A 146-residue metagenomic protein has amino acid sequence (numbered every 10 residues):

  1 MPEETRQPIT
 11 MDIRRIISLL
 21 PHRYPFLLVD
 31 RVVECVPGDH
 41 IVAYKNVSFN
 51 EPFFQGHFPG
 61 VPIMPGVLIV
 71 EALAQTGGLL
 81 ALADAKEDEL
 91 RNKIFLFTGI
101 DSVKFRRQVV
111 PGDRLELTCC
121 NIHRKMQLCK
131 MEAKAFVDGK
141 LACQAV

Functional and structural regions predicted by a protein language model:
P2-T10, G77-E116, A142-Q144: Hydrophobic beta-strand-centered segment that forms part of the acyl-chain substrate-binding groove
P8, P37, L82, V109-D113 (+1 more regions): HotDog/MaoC-like acyl-thioester-processing domains
T10, H22, A43-N46, F95 (+3 more regions): Small/polar/charged residue-enriched interaction surfaces, especially the RNA/DNA-contacting tracks of RNP/CRISPR
M11-R23, L90-R91: Short aromatic-glycine motifs in intrinsically disordered, low-complexity regions
I17, G60, F105-R107: Beta-strand-rich interaction surfaces with strong enrichment in secreted/lumenal proteins
H22-M64, I69: Catalytic strand-loop segment that frames the active site of acyl-thioester-processing enzymes
D30-V33, D101, R106, C120-I122 (+1 more regions): Conserved positions in beta-strands of structured domains
H57-L90: Helix-adjacent hinge/juxtasegments
